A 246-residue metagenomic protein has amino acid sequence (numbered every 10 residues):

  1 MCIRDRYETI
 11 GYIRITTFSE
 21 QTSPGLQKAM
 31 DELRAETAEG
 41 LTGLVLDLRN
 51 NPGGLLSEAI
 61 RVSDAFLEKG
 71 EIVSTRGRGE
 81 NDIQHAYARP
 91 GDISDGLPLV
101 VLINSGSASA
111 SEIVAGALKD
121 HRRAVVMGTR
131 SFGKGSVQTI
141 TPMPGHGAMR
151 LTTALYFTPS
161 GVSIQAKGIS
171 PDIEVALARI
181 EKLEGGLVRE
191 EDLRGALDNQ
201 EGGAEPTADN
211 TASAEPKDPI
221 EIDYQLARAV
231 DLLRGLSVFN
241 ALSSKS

Functional and structural regions predicted by a protein language model:
M1: Phosphate/diphosphate ligand-binding glycine-rich loop within oxidoreductases
R4-P144: Cleft-lining beta-strand/loop regions that shape enzyme active-site pockets
S105-A108, G116, D120-V126, R130-P171 (+3 more regions): Acidic, polar loop-rich interaction surfaces within structured domains
S160-S246: Conserved functional hotspot residues or short segments at active or partner-binding sites across diverse domains
